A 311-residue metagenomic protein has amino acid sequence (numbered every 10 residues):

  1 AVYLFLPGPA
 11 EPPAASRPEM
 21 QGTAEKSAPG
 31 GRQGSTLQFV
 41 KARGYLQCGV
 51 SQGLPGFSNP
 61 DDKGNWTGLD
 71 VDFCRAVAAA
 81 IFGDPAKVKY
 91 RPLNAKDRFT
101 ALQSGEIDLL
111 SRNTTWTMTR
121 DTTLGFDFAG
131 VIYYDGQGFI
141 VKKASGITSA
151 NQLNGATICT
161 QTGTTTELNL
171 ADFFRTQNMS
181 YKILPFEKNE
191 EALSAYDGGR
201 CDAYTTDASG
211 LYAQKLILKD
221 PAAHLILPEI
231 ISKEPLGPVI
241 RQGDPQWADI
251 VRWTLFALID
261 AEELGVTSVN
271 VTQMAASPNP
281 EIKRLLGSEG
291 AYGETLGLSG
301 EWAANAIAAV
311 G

Functional and structural regions predicted by a protein language model:
V2-P13: Hydrophobic single-pass membrane-insertion segments
P18-G34, D72-R75, A79-I81, K143-I147 (+5 more regions): Extended ligand-binding regions for polar small-molecule ligands
G22, P29-N113, L298, V310: Extracytoplasmic small-molecule ligand-binding "clamshell" domains of the periplasmic binding protein/Venus flytrap
Q33-G34, V88-T100, S145, I183-G198: Short helix-initiation/N-cap motifs at beta->coil->alpha
K41-Y45, A78-A86, Q103-I107, A144 (+8 more regions): Sec-exported extracytoplasmic/periplasmic mature domains
Q47-G56, G64-I81, T115, D135-E191 (+1 more regions): Bilobed "Venus flytrap"/periplasmic-binding protein-like clamshell domains and structurally analogous long
F57-T67, V88, R98, G155-T160 (+2 more regions): Second-shell loop/turn segments in exported
R75, A79, G83-Q152, A208-I231: Acidic, polar ligand-binding/catalytic clefts
